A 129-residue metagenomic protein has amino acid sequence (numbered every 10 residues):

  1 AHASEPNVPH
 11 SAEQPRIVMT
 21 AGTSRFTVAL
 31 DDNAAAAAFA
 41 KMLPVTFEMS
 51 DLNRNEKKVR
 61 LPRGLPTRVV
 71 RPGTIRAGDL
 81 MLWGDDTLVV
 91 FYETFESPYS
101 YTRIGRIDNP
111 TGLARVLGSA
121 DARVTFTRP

Functional and structural regions predicted by a protein language model:
A1-A3: Boundary at the C-terminal end of the N-terminal hydrophobic targeting segment
P6-K58: N-terminal secretory signal peptides
D32, L43-P129: Glycine-rich active-site loops that engage anionic ligands at enzyme catalytic sites
